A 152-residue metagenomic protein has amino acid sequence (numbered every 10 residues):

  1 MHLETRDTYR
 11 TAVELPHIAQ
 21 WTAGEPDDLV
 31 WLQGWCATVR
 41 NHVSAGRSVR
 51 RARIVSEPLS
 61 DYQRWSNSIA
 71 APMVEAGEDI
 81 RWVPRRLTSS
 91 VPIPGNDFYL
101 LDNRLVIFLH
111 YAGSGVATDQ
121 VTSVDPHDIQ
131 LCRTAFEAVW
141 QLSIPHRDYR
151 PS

Functional and structural regions predicted by a protein language model:
M1-A52: PLD-like (HKD) phosphodiesterase/transphosphatidyltransferase domain
T5-D7, P84, H110: Short, structured patches in soluble enzyme cores that scaffold and shape functional sites
R10-A12, L59-D61, I107-L109: Short catalytic/ligand-binding loop motif for oxyanion handling, primarily in non-cytosolic enzymes, centered on
E57-P92: HKD-type phospholipase D/PLD-like phosphodiesterase module
T88-V121: HKD (HxKxxxxD) catalytic microenvironment of the phospholipase D
S114-S152: Signature of lipid phosphatidyltransferase scaffolds
